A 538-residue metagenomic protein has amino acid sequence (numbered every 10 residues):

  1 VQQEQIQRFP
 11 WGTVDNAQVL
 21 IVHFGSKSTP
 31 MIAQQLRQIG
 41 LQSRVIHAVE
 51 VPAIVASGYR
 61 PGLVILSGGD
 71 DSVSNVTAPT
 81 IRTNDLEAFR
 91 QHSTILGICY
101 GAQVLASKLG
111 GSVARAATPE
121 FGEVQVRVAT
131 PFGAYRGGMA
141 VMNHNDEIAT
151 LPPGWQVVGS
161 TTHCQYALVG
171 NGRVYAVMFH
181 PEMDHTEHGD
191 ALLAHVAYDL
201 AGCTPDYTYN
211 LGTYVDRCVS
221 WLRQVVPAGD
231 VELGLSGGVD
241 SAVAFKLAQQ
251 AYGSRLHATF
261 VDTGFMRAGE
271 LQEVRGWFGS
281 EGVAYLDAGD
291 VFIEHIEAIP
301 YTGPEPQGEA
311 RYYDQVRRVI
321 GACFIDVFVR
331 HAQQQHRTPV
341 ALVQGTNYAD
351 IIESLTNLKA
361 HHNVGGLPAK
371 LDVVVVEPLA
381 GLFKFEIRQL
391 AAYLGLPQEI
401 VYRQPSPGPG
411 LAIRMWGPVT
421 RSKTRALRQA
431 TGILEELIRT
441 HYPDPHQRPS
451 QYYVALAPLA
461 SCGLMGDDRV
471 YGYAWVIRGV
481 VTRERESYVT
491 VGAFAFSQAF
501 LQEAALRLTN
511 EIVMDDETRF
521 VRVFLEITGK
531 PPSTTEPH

Functional and structural regions predicted by a protein language model:
V1, L168-R173, M178-E232, Q250-A251 (+2 more regions): Active-site-adjacent "lid"/gating segments
R8-W11, Q18-L20, S26-I98, A194 (+1 more regions): Flexible gly/pro-rich beta->alpha loop and the following alpha-helix that scaffold active-site loops
V51-R60, E297-I299, A332-Q335: Short amphipathic alpha-helix with an adjacent loop that forms part of the alpha/beta core around
T80-I98, Q103-E187: Pocket-forming structural segment of enzyme catalytic cores
P119, G229-R275, D287-D290, T346: ATP-dependent adenylation/pyrophosphate-handling site
A251-L256, F260, M266, F278-S280 (+4 more regions): Active-site adenylate/phosphate-handling loop in enzymes that bind or generate adenylated species
Q344, A349-S354, V374, P378-W475 (+1 more regions): Mid-to-C-terminal catalytic subdomains of enzymes that bind/position adenosyl phosphate moieties or nucleic-acid
